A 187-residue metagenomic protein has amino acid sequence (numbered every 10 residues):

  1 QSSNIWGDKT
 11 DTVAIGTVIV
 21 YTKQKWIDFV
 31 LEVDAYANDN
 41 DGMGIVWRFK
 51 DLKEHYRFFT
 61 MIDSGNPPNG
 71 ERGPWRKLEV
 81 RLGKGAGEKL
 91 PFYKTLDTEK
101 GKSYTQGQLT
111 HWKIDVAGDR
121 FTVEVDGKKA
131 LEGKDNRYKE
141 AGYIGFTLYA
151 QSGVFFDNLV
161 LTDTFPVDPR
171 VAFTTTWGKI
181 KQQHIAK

Functional and structural regions predicted by a protein language model:
I5, K9-G87: Secretory/extracellular carbohydrate-interaction modules and structurally similar beta-sandwich "look-alikes"
T17-Q24, D97-Y104, G145-F146: Beta-strand-rich interaction surfaces with strong enrichment in secreted/lumenal proteins
Y21-W26, N38, Y104-G107, V116 (+1 more regions): Surface-exposed coil/turn segments at beta-strand junctions on protein surfaces, enriched
L31-V33, T105-V125: Short tryptophan-centered beta-strand motifs in secreted/extracellular beta-sheet-rich domains of glycan-recognition
G44-V46, T122-E124, V160: Beta-strand signatures of extracellular beta-sandwich domains
G85-K113: Short, aromatic/His-centered strand-loop micro-motif at the edge of beta-sheets
D119, E124-T147: Short, solvent-exposed beta-strand-to-loop segments that form ligand-recognition rims of beta-rich domains
R137-A186: Ligand-recognition surfaces built from glycine- and aromatic
